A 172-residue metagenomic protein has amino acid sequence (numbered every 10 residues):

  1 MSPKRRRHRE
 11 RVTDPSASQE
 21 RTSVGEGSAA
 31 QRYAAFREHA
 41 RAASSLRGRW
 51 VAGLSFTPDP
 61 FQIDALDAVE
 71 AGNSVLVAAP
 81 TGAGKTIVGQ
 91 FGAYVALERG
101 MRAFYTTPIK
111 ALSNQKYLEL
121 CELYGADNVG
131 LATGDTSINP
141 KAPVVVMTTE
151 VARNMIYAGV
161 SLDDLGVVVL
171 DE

Functional and structural regions predicted by a protein language model:
M1-D67, A71-S74: Helicase-associated low-complexity/disordered flanking segments
G48-V51, S55-E172: Conserved P-loop/Walker A NTP-binding site and adjacent catalytic elements of P-loop NTPases
